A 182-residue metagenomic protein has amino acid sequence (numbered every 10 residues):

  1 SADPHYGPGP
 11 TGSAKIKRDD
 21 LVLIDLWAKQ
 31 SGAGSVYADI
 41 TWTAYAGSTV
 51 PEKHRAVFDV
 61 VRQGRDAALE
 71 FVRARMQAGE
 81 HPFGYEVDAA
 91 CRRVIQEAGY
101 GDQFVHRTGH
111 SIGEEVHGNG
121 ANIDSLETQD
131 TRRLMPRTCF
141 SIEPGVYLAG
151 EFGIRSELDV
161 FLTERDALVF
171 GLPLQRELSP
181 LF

Functional and structural regions predicted by a protein language model:
S1-F182: Active-site neighborhoods and metal-handling regions in enzymes and metal-associated proteins
